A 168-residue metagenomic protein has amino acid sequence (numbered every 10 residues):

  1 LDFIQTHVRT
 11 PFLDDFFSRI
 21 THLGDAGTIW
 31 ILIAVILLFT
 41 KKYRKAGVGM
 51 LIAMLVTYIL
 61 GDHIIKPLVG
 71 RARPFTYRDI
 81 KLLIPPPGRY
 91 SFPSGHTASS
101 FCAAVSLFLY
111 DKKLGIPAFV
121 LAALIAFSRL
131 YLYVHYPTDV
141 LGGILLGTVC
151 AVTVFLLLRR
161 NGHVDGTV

Functional and structural regions predicted by a protein language model:
L1-T28, D62-R89, T167-V168: N-terminal transmembrane-helix/juxtamembrane module of multi-pass inner/ER membrane proteins
V8, F39-T40, P67-V69, L157-N161: Helix-loop junctions at the membrane-solvent interface of multi-pass transporters, primarily the C-terminal
F12-L13, K42-G47, Y110-P117: Membrane-helix interface segments
D14, I29-L32, I59, F101: A generic alpha-helix surface/boundary motif
I33, I80-V168: Membrane-embedded catalytic cores of phosphoryl/pyrophosphoryl-handling enzymes
I33-I59: Interfacial segments of alpha-helical transmembrane regions
I52-K66, I116-S128: Small-polar-interrupted transmembrane alpha-helices in polytopic inner-membrane proteins
